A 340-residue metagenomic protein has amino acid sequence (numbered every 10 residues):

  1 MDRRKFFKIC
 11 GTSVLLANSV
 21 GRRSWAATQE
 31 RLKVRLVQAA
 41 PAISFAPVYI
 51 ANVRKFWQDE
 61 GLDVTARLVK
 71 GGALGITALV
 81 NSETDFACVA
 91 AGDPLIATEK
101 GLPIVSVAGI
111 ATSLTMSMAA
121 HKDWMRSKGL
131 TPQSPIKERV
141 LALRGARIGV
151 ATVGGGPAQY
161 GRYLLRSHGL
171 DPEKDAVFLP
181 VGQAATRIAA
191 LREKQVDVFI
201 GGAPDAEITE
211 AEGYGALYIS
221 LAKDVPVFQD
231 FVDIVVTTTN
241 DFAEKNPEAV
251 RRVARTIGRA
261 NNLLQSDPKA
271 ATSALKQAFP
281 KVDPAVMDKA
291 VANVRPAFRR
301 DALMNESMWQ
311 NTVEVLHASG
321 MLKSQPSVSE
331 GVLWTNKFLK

Functional and structural regions predicted by a protein language model:
K5-A26: N-terminal export signals
A27-D171, F178-P180, D197-A203, S220: Short, glycine-/small- and polar/acidic-enriched structural segments that line small-molecule recognition paths
S44, V53, G72-G75, D93 (+10 more regions): Stable alpha-helical elements in mature extracytoplasmic
D59, M125-T131, K223-Q229, R295-N305: Short, solvent-exposed loop/beta-turn-alpha elements that line the ligand-binding surface or hinge of extracytoplasmic
T112-M118, K122-W124, G215-L217, V232-V236 (+2 more regions): Small-molecule pocket liners
T186-Q277: Pocket-lining segment of extracytoplasmic ligand-binding domains
E244-K323: Secondary-structure end/capping motifs
E314-K340: Conserved C-terminal helix/tail region of periplasmic/extracytoplasmic solute-binding proteins
